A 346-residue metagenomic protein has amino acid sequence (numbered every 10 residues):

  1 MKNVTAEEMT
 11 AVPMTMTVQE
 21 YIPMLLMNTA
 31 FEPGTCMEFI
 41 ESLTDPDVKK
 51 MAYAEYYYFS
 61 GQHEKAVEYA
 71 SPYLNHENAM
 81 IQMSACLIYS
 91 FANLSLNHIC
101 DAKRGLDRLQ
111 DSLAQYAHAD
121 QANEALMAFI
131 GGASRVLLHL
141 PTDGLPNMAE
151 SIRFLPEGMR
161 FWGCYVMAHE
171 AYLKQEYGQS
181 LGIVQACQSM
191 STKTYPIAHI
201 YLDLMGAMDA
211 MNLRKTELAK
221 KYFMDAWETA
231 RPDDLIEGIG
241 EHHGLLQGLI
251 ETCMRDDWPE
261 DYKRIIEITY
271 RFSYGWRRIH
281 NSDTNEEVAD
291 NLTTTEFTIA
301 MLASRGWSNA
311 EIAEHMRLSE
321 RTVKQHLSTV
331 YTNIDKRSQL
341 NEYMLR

Functional and structural regions predicted by a protein language model:
M1-M83, I236, L246-E251, R255-Y262 (+2 more regions): Flexible inter-repeat linkers and adjacent short helices within tandem amphipathic alpha-helical repeat scaffolds
A6-E8, M37-P46, S71-Q82, D107-A122 (+3 more regions): Solenoid-like repeat scaffolds
T10-M27, D47-G61, M83-I99, N123-H139 (+3 more regions): Tandem amphipathic alpha-helical repeat scaffolds
V18-M37, E55-S71, L94-D111, A133-A149 (+2 more regions): Helix-turn-helix repeat elements of alpha-solenoid scaffolds
E20, F161, W227, R231-H280: Amphipathic helix-loop-helix modules that constitute alpha-helical solenoid scaffolds
M37, V67, K103, L145-P146 (+7 more regions): Conserved positions within tetratricopeptide repeat
Y56-F59, I88, L94, H98-K103 (+2 more regions): DNA-contacting interfaces and partner/effector-binding or oligomerization modules in DNA-centric proteins
R277-S328, T332-R337, M344-R346: Helix-turn-helix DNA-binding segment
